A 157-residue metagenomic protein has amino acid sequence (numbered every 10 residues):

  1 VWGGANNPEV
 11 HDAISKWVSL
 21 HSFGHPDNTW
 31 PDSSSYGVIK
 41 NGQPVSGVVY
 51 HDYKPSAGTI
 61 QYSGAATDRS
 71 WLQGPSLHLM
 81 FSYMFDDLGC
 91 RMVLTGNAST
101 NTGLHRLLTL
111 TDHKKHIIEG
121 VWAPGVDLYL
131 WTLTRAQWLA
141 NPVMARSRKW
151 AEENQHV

Functional and structural regions predicted by a protein language model:
V1-G24, H156: Short amphipathic alpha-helix that is part of the acyltransferase structural core
G37, G42-D52: Conserved beta-strand in the GNAT
S56-D68, G96: Conserved acetyl-CoA binding element of GNAT-fold acetyltransferases
T67-H78, T102: Conserved glycine-rich acetyl-CoA-binding loop
D86-N97: Conserved GNAT acetyl-CoA-binding A-motif
G96, K114-Y129: Conserved catalytic-core motifs of GNAT/GCN5-like acyltransferases
T100-I117: Conserved active-site alpha-helix within GNAT-family acetyltransferase domains
W122-V157: C-terminal "cap" of GNAT-fold acetyltransferases
